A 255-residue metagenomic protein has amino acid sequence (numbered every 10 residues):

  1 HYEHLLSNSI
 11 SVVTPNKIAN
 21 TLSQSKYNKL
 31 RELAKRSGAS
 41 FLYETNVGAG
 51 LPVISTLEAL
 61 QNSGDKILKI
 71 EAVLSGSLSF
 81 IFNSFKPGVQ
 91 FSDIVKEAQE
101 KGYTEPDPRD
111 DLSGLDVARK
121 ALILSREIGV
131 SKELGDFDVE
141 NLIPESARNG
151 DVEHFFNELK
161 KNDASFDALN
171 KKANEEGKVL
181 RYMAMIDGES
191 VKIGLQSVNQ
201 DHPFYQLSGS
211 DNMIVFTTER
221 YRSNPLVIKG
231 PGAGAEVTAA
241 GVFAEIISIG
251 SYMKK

Functional and structural regions predicted by a protein language model:
H1-N8, K17-E44, G50-L60: Rossmann-fold NAD(P)-binding glycine/threonine-rich loop
S11-V13: An N-terminal structural lobe/cap that precedes and organizes the functional/catalytic core across diverse proteins
N16-K17, G230: Short glycine-centered, acidic/aromatic-flanked micro-motifs in structured strand/loop junctions that mark active-site
L42, N46, V53-A72, F80-K255: NAD(P)-dependent dehydrogenase/reductase Rossmann-like domain
